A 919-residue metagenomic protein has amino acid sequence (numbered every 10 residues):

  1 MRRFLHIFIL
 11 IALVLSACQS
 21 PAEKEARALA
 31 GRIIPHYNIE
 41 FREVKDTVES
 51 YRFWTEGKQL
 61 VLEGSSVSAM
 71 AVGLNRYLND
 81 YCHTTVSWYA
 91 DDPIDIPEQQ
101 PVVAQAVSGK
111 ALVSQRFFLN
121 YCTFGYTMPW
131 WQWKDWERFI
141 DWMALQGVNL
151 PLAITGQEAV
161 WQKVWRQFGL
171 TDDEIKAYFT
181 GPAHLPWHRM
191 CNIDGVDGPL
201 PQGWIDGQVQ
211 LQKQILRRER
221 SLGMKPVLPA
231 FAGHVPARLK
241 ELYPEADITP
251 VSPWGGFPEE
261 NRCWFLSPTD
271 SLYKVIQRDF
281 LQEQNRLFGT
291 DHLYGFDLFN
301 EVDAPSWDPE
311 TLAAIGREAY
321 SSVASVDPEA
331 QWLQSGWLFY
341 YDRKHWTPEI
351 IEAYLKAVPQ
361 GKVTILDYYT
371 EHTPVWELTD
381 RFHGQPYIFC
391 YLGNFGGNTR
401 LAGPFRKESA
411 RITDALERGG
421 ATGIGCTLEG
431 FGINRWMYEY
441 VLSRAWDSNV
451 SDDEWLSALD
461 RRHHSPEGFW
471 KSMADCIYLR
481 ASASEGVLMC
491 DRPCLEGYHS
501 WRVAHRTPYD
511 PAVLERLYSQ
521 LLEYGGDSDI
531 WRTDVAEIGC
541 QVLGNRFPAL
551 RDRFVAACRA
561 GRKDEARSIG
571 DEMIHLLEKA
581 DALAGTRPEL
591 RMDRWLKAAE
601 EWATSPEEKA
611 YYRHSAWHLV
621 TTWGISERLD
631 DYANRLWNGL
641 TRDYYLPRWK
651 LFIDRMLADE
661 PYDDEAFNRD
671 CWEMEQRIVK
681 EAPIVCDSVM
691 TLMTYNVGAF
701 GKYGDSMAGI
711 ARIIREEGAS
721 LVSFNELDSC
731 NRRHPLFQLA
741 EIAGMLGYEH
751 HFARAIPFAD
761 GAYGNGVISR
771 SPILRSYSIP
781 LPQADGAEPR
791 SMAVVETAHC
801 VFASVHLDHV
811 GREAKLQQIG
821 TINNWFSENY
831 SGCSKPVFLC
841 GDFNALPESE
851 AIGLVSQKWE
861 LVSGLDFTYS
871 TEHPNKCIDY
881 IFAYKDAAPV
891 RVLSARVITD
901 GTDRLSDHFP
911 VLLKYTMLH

Functional and structural regions predicted by a protein language model:
R2-L10: Sec-dependent signal peptide recognition, specifically the positively charged N-region followed immediately by
L15-A17: C-terminal motif of bacterial Sec signal peptides marking the signal peptidase cleavage site
Q19-V113: Contiguous, structured surface segment used for ligand recognition
Y37, T85, Y89-Q100, L119-T123 (+13 more regions): Catalytic-core regions of glycoside hydrolase
K134-V160, L287, I714-S720: Catalytic domains of carbohydrate-active enzymes, especially glycoside hydrolases
C686-M745, P757-G761, N823-N824, T916-H919: N-terminal, active-site-proximal structural segment of metallo-dependent hydrolase catalytic domains
L721, N725-V801, L807, P889-G901: Structured beta-strand-rich core segments of catalytic domains in phosphoester-bond hydrolases
S778-P780, A784, E813, Q817 (+2 more regions): Metal-dependent phosphoester-hydrolase catalytic domains
